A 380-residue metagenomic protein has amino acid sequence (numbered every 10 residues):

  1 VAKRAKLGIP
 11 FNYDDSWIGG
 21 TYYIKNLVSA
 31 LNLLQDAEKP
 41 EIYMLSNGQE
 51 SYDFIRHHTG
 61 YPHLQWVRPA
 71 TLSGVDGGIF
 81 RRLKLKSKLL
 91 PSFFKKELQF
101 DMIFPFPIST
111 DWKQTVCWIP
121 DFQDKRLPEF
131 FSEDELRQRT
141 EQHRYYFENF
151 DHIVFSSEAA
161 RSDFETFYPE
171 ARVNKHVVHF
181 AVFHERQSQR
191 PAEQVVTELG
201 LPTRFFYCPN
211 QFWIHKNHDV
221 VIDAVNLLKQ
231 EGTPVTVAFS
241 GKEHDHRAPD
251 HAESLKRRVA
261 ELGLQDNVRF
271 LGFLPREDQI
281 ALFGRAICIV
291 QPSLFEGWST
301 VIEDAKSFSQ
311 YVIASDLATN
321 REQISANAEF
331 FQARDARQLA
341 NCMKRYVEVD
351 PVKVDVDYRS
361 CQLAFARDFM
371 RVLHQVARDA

Functional and structural regions predicted by a protein language model:
V1-A380: Carbohydrate transferase catalytic cores enriched for Leloir-type hexosyltransferases
